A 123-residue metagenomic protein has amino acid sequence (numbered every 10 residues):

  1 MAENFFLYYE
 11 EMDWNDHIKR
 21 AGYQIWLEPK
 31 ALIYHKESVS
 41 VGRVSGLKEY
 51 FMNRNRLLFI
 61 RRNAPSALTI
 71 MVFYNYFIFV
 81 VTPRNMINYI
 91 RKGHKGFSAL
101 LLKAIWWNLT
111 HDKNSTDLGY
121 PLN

Functional and structural regions predicted by a protein language model:
A2-L32: A short, conserved alpha-helix in the catalytic core of glycosyltransferases
N4, K36, F59: Residues that scaffold the ATP/ADP-binding catalytic core of kinase and kinase-like folds
H35, N53: Histidine-centered active-site/metal-ligand motif
E37-V41, N88: Short acidic, glycine/proline-rich loop/turn micro-motifs
L47-M52, A67-N123: Non-catalytic, C-terminal membrane-associated alpha-helical segments of glycosyltransferases
R62-N63: Mid-chain, well-packed structural core segment of small domains
